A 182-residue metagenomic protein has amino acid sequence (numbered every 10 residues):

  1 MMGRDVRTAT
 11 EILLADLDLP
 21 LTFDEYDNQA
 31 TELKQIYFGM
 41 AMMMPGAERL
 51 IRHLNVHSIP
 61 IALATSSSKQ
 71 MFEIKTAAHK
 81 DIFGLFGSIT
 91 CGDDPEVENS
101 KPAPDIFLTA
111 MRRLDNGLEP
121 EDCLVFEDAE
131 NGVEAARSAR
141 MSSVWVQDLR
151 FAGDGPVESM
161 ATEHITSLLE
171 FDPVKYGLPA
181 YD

Functional and structural regions predicted by a protein language model:
M2-V6, Y26-A30, S68, I82: Hydrophobic/aromatic residues within well-ordered alpha-helical segments
D5-P20, K75, A110-M111: Helix-loop "lid/cap" segments that line or gate small-molecule binding pockets
V6-T10, F23, D27, A47 (+3 more regions): A general structural signal for well-ordered alpha-helical segments in protein cores
E11-R52, H57: Metal-dependent phosphoesterase signature
Y37-M42, S66-S67, S143: Short, flexible loop segments at the rims of nucleotide/cofactor-binding pockets, characterized by
M43, I61-A64, V125: Conserved SAM-binding loop
R52, S68-D182: Asp-based, Mg2+/Mn2+-dependent phosphohydrolase catalytic module
H57-I59, M141: Short phosphate-binding/catalytic loops that engage adenosine nucleotides
